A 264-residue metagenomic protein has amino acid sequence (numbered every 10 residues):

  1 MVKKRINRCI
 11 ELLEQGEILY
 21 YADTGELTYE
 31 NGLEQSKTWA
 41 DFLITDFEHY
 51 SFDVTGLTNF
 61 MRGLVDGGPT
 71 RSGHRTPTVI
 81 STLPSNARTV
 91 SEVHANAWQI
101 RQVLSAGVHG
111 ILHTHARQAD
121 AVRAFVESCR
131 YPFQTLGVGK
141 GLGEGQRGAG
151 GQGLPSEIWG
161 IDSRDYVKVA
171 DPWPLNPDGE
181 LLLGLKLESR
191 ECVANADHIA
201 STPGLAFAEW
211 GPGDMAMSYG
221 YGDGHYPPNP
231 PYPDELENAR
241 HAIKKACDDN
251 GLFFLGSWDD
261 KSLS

Functional and structural regions predicted by a protein language model:
M1-S264: Expand to "…catalyze enediolate/carbanion chemistry for C-C bond making/breaking, isomerization, decarboxylation
